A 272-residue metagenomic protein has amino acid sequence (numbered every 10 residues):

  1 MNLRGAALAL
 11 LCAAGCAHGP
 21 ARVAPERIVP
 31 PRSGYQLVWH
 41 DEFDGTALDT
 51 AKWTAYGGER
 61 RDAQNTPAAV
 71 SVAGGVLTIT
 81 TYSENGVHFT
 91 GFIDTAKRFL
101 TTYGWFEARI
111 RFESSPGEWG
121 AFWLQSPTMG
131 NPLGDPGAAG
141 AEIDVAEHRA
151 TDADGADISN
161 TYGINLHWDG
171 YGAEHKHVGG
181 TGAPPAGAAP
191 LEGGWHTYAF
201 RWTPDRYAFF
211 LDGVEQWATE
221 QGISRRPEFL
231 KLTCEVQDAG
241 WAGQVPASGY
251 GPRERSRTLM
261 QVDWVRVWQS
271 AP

Functional and structural regions predicted by a protein language model:
M1-A7: Bacterial N-terminal signal peptides that target proteins for export
A14-G15: C-terminal motif of bacterial Sec signal peptides marking the signal peptidase cleavage site
G19-P272: GH16 jelly-roll
